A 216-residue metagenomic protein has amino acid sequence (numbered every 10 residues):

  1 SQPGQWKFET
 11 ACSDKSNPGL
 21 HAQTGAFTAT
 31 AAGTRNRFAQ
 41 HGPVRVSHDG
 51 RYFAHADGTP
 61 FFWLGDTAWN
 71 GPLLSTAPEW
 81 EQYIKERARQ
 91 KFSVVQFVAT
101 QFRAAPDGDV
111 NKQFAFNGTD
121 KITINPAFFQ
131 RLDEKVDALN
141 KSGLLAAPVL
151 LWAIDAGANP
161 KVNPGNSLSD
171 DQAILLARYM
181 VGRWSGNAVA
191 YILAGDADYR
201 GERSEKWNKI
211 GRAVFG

Functional and structural regions predicted by a protein language model:
S1-H48: Extended acidic/polar, glycine-enriched regions that form or flank non-catalytic beta-rich accessory modules
R37-G216: Active-site mouth of glycoside hydrolases
